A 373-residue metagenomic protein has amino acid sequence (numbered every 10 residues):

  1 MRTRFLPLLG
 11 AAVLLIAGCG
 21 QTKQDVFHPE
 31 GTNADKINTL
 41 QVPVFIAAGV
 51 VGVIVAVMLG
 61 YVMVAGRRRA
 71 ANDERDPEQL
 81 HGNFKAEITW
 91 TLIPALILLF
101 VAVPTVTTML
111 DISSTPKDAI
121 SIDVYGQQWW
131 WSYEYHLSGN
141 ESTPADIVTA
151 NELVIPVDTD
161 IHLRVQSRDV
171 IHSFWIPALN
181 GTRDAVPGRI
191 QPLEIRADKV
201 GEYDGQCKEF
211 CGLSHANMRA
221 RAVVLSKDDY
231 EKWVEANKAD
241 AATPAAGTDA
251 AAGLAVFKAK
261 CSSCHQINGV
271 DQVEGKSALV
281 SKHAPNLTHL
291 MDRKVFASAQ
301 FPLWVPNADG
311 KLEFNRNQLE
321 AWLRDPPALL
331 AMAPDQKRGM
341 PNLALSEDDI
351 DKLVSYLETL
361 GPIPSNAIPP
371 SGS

Functional and structural regions predicted by a protein language model:
M1-L6: Bacterial N-terminal signal peptides that target proteins for export
L15-G18: C-terminal motif of bacterial Sec signal peptides marking the signal peptidase cleavage site
G20-P43, M63-S263, N268-K282, A297-Q336 (+2 more regions): Non-transmembrane, membrane-proximal soluble domains of secreted or membrane proteins
Q41-I54: Alpha-helical transmembrane segments
G52-R67: Alpha-helical transmembrane segments
L290-M291, L323, L357: Hydrophobic aliphatic residues
T359-P364: Helix-loop element at the rim of GNAT/NAT acetyltransferase active sites that forms part of the acceptor-substrate
